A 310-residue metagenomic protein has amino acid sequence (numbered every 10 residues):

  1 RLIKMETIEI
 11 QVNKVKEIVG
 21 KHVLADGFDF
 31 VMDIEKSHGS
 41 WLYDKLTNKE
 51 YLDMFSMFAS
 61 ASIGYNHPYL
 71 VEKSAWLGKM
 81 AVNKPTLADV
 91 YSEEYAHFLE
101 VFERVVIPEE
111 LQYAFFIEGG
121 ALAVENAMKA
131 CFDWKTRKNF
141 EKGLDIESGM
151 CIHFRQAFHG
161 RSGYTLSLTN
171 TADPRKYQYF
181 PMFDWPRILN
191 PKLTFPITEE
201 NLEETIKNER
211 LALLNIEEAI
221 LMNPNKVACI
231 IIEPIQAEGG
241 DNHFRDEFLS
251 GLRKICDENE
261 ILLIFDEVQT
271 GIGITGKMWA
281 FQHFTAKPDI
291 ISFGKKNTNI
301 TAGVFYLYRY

Functional and structural regions predicted by a protein language model:
R1-G27: Short, compositionally biased leader-like segments
T7-E9, K21-V23, E50-E141: Glycine-rich loop-to-alpha-helix module at the N-terminal edge of alpha/beta enzyme cores
D29-I34, Y177, F293-K296: Short Gly/Pro-enriched turn/cap motifs at secondary-structure boundaries
M32-F55: Active-site and channel-lining beta-strand-loop segments that bind or position nucleotide-derived/phosphorylated
E100-C229: PLP-dependent aspartate aminotransferase-fold enzymes
R161-Y164, H283-Y310: Active-site PLP attachment segment
N223-D241: Short acidic, glycine-rich surface-loop motifs adjacent to enzyme active sites
N242-G276: Catalytic PLP-binding core of fold-type I/II PLP enzymes
